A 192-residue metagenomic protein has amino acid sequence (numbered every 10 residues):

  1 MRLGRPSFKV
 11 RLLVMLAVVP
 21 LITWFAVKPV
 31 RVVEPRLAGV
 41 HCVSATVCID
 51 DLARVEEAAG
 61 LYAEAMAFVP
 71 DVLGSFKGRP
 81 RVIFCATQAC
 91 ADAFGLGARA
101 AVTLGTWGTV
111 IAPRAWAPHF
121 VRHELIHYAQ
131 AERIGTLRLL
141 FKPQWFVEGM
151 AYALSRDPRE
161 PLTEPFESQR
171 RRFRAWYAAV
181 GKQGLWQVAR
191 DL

Functional and structural regions predicted by a protein language model:
R2-E34, F166-L192: Pan-zinc metallopeptidase signature
P29-R36, D92-G97, I134-K142: Alpha-helical membrane-targeting segments
G39-V55, T106-T109: Acidic/histidine-rich, surface-exposed loop or edge segments in extracytoplasmic proteins
D50-L104, R114: Auxiliary, metal-adjacent structural segments of Zn-dependent hydrolase domains
G105-R122, G135-P143: Short pre-active-site segment immediately N-terminal to the catalytic Zn-binding motif
H119-E132, A151-Y152: Active-site recognition of the HExxH zinc-binding catalytic motif
Q130, V147-R156, L185-L192: Acidic helix/loop microenvironments that form the catalytic cleft of cell-wall polysaccharide enzymes
L140-A175: Post-HExxH zinc-binding segment in Zn-dependent metallohydrolases
